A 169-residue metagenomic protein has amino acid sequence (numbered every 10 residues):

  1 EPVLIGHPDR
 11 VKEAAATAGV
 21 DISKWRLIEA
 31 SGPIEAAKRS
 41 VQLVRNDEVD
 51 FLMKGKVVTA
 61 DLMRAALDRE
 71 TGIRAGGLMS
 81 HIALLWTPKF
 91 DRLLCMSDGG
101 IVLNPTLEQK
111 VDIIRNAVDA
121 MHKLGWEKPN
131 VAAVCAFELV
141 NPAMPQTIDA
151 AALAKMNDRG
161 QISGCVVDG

Functional and structural regions predicted by a protein language model:
E1-G169: Anion-binding alpha/beta catalytic cores of soluble intermediary-metabolism enzymes, centered on
